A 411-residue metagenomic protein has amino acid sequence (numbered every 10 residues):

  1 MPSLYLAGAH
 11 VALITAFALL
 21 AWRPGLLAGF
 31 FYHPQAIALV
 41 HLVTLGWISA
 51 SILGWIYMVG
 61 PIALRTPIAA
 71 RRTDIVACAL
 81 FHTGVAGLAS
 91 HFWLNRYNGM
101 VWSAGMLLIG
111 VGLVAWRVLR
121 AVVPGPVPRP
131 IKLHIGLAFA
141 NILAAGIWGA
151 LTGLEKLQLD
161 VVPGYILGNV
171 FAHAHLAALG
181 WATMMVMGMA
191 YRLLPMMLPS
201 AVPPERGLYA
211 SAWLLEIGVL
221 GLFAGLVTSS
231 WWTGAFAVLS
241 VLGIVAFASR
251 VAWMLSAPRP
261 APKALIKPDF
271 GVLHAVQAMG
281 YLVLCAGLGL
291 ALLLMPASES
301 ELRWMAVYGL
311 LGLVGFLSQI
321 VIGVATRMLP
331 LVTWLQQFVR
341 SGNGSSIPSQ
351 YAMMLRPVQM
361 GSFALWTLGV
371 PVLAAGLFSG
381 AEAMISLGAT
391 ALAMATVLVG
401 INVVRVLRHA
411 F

Functional and structural regions predicted by a protein language model:
M1-F411: Hydrophobic alpha-helical transmembrane segments of multi-pass integral membrane proteins
